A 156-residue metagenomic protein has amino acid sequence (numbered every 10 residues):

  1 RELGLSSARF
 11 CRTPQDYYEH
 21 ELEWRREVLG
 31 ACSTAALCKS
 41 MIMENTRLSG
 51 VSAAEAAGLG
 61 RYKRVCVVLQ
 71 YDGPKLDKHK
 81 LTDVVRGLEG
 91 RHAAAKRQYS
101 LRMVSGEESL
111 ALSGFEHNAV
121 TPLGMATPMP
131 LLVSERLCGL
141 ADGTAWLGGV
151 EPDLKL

Functional and structural regions predicted by a protein language model:
R1-L156: Extended, low-hydrophobicity, polar/charged segments
